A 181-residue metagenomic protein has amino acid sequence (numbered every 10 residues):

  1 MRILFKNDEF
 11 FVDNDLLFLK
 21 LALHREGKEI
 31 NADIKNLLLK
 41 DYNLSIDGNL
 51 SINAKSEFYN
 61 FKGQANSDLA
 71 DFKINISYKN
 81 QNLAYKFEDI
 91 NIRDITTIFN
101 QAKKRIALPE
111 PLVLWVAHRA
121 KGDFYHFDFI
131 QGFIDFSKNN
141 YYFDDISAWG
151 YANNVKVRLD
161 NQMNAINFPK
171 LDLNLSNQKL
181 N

Functional and structural regions predicted by a protein language model:
M1-D68, N82-R158, L173: Extended amphipathic, helix-rich lipid-handling scaffolds
I76-Y78, L175: Aromatic-rich beta-strand edge motifs centered on tyrosine
N177-N181: Short, intrinsically disordered, charge-balanced linker/junction segments flanking boundaries in proteins
